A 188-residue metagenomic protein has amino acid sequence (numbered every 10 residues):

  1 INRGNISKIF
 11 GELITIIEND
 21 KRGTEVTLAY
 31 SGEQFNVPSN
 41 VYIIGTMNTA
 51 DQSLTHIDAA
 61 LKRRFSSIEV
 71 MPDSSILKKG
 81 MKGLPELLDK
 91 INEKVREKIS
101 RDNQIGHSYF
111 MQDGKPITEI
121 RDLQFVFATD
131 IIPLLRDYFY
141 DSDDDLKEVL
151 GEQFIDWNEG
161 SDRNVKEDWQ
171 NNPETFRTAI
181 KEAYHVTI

Functional and structural regions predicted by a protein language model:
I1-I188: C-terminal regulatory/interaction module of P-loop NTP-utilizing enzymes
